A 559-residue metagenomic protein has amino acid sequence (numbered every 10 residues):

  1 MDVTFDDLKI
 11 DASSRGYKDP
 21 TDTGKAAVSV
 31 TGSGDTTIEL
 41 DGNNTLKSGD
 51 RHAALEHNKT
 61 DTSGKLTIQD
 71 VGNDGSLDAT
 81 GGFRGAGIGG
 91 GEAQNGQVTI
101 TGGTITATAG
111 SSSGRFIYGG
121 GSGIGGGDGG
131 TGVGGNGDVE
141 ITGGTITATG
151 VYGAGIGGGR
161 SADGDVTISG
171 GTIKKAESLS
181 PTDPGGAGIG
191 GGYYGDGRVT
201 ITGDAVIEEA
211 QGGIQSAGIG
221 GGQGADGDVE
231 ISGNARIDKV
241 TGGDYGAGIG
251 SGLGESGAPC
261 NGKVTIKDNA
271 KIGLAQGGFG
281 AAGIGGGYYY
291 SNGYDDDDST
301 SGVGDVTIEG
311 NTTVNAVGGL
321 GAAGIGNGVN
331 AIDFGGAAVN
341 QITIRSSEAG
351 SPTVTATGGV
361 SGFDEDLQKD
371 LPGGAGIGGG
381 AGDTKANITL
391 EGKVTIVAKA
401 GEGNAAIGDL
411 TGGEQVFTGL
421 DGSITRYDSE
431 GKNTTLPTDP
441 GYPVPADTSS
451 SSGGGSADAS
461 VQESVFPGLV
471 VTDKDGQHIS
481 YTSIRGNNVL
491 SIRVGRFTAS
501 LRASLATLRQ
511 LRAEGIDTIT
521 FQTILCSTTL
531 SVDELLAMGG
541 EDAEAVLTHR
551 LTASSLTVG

Functional and structural regions predicted by a protein language model:
M1-D6, D11-R15, T21-G24, T31 (+1 more regions): Long, contiguous ectodomains of secretory-pathway proteins
M1-G454: A composition-driven surface/loop motif
